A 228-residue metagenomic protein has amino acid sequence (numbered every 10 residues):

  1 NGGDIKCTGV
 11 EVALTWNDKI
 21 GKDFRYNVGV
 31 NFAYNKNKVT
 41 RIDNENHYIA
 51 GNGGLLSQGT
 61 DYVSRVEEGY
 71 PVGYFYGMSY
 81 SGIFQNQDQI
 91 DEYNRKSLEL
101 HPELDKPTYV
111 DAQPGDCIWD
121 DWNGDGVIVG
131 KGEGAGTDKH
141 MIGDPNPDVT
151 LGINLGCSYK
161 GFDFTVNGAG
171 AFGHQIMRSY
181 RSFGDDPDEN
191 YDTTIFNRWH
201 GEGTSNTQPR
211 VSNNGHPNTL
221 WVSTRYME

Functional and structural regions predicted by a protein language model:
N1-E228: Outer/extracellular conduits and scaffolds centered on Gram-negative outer-membrane beta-barrels
